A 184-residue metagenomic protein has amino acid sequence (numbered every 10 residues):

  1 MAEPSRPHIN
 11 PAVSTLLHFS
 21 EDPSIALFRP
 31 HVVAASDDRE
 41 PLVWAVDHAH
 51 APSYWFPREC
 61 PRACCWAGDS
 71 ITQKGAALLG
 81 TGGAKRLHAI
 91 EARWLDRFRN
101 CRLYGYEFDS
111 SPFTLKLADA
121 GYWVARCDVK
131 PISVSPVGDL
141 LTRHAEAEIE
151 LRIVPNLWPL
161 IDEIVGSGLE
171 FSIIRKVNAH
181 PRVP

Functional and structural regions predicted by a protein language model:
M1-E40, P57: ADP-ribose/NAD+-binding catalytic cleft of ART/PARP-like enzymes
H8, H18, H31, H48-H50 (+3 more regions): Histidine (H) residue identity feature
T15-L17, V43-W44, L103-Y106: A broad, low-specificity signal marking well-ordered, structured residues that form hydrophobic/aromatic
H18-S24, D47, F108-P112: Short, flexible beta-strand-to-coil junctions
S24, P52, N100-R102: A general marker of short, structured functional hotspots
S24-D38, V43, K116-I132: Surface-exposed flexible segments
D37-C60: Extended catalytic/binding region for NAD+/ADP-ribose chemistry, centered on the ART fold
F56-P184: Conserved NAD+-utilizing ADP-ribose enzyme module
